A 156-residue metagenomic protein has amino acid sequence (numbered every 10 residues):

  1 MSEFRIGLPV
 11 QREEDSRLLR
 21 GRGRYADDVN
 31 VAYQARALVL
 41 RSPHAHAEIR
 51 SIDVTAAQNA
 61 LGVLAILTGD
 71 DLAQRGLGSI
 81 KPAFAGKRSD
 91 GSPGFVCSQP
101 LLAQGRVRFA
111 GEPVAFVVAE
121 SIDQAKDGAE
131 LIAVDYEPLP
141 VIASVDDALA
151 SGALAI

Functional and structural regions predicted by a protein language model:
M1-I156: Flexible, low-hydrophobicity surface segments
